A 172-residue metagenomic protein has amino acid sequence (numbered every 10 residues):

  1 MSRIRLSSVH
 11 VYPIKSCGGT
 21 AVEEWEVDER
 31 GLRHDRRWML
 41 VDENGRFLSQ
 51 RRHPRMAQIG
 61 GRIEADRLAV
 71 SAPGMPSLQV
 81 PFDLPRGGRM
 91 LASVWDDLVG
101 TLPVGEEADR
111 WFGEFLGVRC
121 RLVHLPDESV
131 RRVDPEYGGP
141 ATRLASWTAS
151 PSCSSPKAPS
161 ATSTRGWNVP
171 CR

Functional and structural regions predicted by a protein language model:
M1-R172: Small-residue-enriched flexible connectors and coil-helix boundary/helix-cap motifs
